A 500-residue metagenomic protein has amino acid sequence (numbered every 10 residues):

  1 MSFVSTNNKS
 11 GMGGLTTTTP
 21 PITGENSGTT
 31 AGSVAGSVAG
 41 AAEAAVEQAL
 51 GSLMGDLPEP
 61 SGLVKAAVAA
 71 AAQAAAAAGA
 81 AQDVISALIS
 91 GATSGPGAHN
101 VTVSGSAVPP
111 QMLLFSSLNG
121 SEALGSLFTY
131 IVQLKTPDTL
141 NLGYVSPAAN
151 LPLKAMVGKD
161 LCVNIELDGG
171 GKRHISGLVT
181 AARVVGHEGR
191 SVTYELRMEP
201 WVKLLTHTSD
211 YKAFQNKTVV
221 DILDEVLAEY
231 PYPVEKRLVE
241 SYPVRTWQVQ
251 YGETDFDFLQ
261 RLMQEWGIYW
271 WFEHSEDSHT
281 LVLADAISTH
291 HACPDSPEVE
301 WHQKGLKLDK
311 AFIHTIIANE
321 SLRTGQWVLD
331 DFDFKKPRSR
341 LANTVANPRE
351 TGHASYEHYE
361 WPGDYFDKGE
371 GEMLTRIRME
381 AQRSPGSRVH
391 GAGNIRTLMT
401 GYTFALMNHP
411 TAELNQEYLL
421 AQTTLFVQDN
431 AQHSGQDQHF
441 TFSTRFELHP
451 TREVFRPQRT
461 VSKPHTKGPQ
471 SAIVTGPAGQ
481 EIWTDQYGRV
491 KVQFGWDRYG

Functional and structural regions predicted by a protein language model:
M1-G500: Amphipathic alpha-helical and helix-coil boundary elements used as assembly and membrane-proximal scaffolds
